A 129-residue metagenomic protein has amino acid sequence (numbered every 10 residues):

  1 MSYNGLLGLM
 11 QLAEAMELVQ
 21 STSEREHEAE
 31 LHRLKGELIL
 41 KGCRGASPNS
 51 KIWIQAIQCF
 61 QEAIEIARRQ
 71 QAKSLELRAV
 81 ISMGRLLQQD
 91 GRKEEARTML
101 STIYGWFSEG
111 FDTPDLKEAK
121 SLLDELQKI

Functional and structural regions predicted by a protein language model:
M1-I129: Helix-coil-helix junctions within alpha-helical repeat/solenoid scaffolds
